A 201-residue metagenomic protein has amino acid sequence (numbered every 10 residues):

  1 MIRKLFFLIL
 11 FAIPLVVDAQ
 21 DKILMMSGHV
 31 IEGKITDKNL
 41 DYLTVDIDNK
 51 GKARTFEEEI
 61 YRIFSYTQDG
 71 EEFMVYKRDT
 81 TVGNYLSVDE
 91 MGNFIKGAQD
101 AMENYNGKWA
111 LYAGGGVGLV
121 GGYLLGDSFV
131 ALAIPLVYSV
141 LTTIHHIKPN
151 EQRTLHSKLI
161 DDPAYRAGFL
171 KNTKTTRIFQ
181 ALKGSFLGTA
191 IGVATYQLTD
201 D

Functional and structural regions predicted by a protein language model:
M1-K22, G33: Bacterial Sec-dependent N-terminal signal peptides
I9-L10, G114, F186-T189: A periodicity- and composition-biased signal for non-globular, repetitive helical segments
A12-V17, Y123, S139, T143 (+1 more regions): Short hydrophobic alpha-helical membrane-anchoring segments
D18-F179, G184: Compositionally biased alpha-helical segments
F179-Q197: Final/C-terminal transmembrane alpha-helix of multipass membrane proteins
